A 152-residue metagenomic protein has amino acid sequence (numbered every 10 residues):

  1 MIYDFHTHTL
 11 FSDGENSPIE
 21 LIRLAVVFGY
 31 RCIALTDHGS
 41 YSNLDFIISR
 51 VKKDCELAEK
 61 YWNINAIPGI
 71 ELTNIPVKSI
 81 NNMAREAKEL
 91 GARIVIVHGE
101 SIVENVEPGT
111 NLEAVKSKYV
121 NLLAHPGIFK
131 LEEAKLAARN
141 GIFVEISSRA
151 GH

Functional and structural regions predicted by a protein language model:
M1-I2, S12-F28, S42-K53, E59-W62 (+1 more regions): Metal-centered catalytic cores of metalloenzymes
I2-D4, C32-I33, I67, N121: Hydrophobic "anchor" residues on beta-strands that sit immediately upstream of conserved functional sites
I2-S12, L35-H38, P126: Histidine-centered catalytic micro-motifs
F5-L10, V26, Y30, W62 (+2 more regions): Amphipathic, alpha-helical segments enriched in basic
I33-L35, E145-I146: Short hydrophobic alpha-helical runs that function as membrane-insertion/retention elements
L44-G151: Extended substrate/RNA-proximal surfaces in nucleic-acid metabolism proteins
